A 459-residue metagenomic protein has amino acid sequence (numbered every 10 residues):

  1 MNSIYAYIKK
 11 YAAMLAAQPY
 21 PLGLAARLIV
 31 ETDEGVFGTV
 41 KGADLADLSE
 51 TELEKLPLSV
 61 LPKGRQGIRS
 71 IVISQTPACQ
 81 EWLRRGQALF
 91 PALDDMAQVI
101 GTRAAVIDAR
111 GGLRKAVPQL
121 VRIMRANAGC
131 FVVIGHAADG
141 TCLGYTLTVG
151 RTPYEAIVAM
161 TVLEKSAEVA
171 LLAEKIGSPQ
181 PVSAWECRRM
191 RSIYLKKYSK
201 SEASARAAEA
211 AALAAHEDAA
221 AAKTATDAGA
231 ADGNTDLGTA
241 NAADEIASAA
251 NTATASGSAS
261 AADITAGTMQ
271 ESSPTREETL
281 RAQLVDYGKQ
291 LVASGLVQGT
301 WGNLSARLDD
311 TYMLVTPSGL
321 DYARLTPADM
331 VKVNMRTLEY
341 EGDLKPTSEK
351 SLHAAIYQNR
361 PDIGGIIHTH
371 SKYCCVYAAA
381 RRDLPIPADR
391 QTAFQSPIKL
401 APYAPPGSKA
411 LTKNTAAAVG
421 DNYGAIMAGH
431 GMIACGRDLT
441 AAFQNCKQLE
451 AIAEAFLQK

Functional and structural regions predicted by a protein language model:
M1-K459: Glycine-rich flexible loops
